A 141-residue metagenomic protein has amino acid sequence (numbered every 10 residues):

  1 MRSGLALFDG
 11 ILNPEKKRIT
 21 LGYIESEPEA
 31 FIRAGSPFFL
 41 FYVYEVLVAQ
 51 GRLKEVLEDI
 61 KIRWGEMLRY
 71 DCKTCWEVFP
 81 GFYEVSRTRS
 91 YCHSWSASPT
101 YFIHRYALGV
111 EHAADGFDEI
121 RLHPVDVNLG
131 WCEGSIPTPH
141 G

Functional and structural regions predicted by a protein language model:
M1, I19, F38-Y42, G51 (+3 more regions): Generic recognition of stable, solvent-exposed alpha-helical segments in well-folded globular domains
M1-L40, E58-G65, Y70-Y83, W131-I136: Extended glycan-interaction surfaces of carbohydrate-active proteins
G4-E15, Y42-G51, F102-V110: Well-ordered alpha-helical scaffold segments within catalytic/enzyme domains
A30-G35, L47, R87-Y91: Alpha-helix capping and helix-loop boundary segments enriched in small/acidic/polar residues
K54-G141: Non-catalytic C-terminal accessory modules of carbohydrate-active enzymes
